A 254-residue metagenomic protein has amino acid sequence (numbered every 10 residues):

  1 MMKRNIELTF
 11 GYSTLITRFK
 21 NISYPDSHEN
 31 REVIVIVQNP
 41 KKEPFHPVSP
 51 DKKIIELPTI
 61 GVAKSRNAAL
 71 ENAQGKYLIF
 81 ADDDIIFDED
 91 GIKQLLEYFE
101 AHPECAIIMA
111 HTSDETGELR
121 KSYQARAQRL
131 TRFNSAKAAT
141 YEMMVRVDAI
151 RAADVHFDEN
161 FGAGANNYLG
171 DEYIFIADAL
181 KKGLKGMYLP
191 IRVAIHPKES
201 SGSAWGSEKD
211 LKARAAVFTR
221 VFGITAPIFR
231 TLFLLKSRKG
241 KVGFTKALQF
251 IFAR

Functional and structural regions predicted by a protein language model:
M1-E32: N-proximal low-complexity "stem/linker" segments adjacent to membrane-targeting elements
L57-A73: Glycine-rich, basic loop-to-helix element that forms the pyrophosphate-binding segment of sugar-nucleotide handling
L78: Short aromatic/hydrophobic "clamp" motif used to bind/position activated sugar donors
D82-I86: The conserved acidic donor/metal-binding loop of glycosyltransferases
D90-Y123: Conserved donor NDP-sugar-binding/catalytic core segment of glycosyltransferases
M143, A149-A153, N160-L189: A short, conserved alpha-helix in the catalytic core of glycosyltransferases
A163-N167, K185-W205, R214-V217: Active-site donor/metal-binding and catalytic loop motifs of nucleotide-sugar-dependent glycosylation enzymes
S203-F229, F250-R254: Catalytic core of nucleotide-sugar-dependent glycosyltransferases
